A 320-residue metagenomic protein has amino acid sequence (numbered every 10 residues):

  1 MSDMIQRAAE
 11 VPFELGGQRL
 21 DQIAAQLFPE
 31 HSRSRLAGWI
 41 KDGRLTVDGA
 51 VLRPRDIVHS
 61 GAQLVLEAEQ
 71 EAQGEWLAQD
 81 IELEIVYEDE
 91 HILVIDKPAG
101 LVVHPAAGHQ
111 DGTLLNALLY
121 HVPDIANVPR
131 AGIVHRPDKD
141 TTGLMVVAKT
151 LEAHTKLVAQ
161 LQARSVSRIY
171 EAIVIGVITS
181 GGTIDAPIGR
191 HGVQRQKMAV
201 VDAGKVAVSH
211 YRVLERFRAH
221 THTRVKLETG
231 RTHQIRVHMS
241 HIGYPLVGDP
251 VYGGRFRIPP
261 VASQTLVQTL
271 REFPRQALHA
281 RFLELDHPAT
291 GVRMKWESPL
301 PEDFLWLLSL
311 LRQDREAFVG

Functional and structural regions predicted by a protein language model:
M1-R195, L300-Q313, F318-G320: RNA pseudouridine synthases
M1-R35, K205, E228, H238-G320: Pseudouridine synthases involved in rRNA/tRNA modification
G49-V51, R218-K226: Short histidine-centered loop motifs in beta-beta connectors
I81-E82, Q196-V200, V267-E272: Short, P/G- and charge-enriched loop/turn segments at secondary-structure junctions
L157, R231-M239: Short beta-strand segments enriched for Tyr within beta-sheet-rich domains, predominantly fibronectin type III
T179-S180, V193, R216-A219, S240: Short, conserved beta-turn/loop elements at beta-strand boundaries and strand-helix junctions
Y211: Long C-terminal interaction/binding lobes of large macromolecular proteins
